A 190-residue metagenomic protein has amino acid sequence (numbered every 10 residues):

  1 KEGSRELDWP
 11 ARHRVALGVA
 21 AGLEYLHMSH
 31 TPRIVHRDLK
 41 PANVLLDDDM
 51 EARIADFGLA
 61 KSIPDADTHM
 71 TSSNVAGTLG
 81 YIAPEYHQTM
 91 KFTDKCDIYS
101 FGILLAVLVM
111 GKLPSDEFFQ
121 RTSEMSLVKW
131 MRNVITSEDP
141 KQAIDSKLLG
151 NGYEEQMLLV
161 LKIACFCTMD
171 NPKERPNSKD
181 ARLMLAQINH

Functional and structural regions predicted by a protein language model:
K1-H190: Conserved eukaryotic protein kinase-like
